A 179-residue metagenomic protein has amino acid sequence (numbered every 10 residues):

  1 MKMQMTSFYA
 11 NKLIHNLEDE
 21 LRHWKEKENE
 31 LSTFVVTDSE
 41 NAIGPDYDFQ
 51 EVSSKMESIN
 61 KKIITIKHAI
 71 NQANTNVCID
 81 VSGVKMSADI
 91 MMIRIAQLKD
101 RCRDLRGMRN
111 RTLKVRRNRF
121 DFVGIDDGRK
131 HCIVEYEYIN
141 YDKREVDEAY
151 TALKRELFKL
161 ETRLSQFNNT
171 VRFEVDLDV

Functional and structural regions predicted by a protein language model:
M1-V179: Structural preference for solvent-exposed beta-strand-turn elements and adjacent flexible terminal/loop segments within
